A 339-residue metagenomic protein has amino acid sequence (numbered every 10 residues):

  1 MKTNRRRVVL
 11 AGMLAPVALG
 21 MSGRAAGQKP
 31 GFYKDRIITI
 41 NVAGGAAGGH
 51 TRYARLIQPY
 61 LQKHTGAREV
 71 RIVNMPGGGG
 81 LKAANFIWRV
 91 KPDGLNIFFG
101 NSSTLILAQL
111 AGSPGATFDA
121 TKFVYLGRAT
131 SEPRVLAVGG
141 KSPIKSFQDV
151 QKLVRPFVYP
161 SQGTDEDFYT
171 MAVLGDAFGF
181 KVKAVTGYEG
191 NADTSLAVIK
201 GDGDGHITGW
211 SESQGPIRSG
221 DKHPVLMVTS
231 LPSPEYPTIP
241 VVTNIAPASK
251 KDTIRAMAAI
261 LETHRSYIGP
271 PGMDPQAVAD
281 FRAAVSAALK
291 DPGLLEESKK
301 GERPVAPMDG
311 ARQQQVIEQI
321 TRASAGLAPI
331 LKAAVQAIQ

Functional and structural regions predicted by a protein language model:
M1-A15: N-terminal secretory signal peptides and thylakoid transit peptides that target proteins across membranes
S22-G23: N-terminal signal peptide c-region/cleavage motif recognized by signal peptidases
A26-Q28, V73: Boundary of Sec targeting at the N-terminus
K34-R36, M273-Q339: An extracytoplasmic/periplasmic, membrane-proximal ligand-sensing/linker region
I37-I38, K63-H64, F86-L95, Q109-D193 (+3 more regions): Hinge/capping helix and adjacent helix->loop/strand transition within the periplasmic-binding protein
T39-A54, P76-G79, Y159-D167: Extracytoplasmic "Venus flytrap"
I57, G78-L81, G94-L107, R128-T130 (+1 more regions): Ligand-binding clamshell of periplasmic/extracellular solute-binding protein-like
P76, P160-N244: Ligand-binding pocket segment of bilobal, Venus flytrap-like solute-binding proteins
